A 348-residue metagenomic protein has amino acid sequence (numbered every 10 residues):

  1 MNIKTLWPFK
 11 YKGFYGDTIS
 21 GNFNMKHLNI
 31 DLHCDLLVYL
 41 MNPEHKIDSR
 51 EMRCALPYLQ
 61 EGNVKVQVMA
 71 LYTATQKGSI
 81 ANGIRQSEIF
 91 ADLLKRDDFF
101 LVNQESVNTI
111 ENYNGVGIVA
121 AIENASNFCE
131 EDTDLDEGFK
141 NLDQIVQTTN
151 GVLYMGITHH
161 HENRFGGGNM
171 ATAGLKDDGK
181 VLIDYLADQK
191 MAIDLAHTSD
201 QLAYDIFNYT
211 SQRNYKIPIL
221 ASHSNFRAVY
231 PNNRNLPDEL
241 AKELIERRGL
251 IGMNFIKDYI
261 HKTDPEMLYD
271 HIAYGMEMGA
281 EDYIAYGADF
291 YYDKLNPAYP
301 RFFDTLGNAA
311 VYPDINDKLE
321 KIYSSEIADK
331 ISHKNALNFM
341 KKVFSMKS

Functional and structural regions predicted by a protein language model:
K4-L6, F14-V68: An N-terminally biased module of ancient metal coordination in phosphate/nucleic-acid-related enzymes
Y11, E137-T149, N169-A192, T198-L220 (+3 more regions): Histidine/acidic residue-rich metal-binding segments in metalloenzymes
K12, S20-F23, L306-S348: Mid-to-C-terminal alpha-helical segments outside catalytic/metal-binding sites
H27-D31, V66, G117-A121, V152-Y154 (+4 more regions): Structural preference for beta-strand elements that scaffold enzyme active sites
H33, L59, Q104, G151 (+5 more regions): Divalent metal-coordination and catalytic microenvironments
H33-L37, Y72-A74, A121-A125, H160-E162 (+5 more regions): Active-site beta-loop-alpha junctions enriched in small/polar residues
R53, Y58-F139, H160-G179, D184 (+3 more regions): A metal-dependent hydrolase metal-coordination microenvironment
F255, G279-F302: Short acidic/histidine-rich active-site segments
